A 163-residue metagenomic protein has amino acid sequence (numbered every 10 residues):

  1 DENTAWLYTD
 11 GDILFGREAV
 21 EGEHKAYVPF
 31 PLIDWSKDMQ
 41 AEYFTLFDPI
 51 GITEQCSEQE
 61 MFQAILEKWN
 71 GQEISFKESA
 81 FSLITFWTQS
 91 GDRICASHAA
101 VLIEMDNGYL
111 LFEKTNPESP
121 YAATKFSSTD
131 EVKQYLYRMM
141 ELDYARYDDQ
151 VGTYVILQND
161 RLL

Functional and structural regions predicted by a protein language model:
D1-T88, R93-A96, E104, G108-Y109 (+1 more regions): Acidic/His-rich structured neighborhood in mature extracellular/periplasmic domains
Y109-S119, A123-L163: Low-complexity, Gly/Ser/Thr/Pro-rich intrinsically disordered linker/tail segments
